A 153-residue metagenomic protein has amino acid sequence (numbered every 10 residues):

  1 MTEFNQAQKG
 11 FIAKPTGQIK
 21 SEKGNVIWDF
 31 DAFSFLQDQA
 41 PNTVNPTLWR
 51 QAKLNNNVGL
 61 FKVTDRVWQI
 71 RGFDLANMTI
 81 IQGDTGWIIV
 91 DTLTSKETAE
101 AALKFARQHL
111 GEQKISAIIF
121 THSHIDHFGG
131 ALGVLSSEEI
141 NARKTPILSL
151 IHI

Functional and structural regions predicted by a protein language model:
M1-A52, N56: N-terminal pre-domain segments of enzymes
T2, T16, T43, T47 (+7 more regions): Residue-identity detector for threonine
E3, D29-D31, D38, D65 (+5 more regions): Acidic-enriched, low-complexity/disordered segments with a strong bias for Aspartate over Glutamate
F4, F11, F30-F35, F61 (+4 more regions): Phenylalanine-focused residue identity feature
K53-Q113: Conserved beta-strand hairpin/beta-sheet module of binuclear metal-dependent hydrolase folds, prominently
T85-G86, E97-I147: Active-site metal-binding motif and surrounding structural segment of the metallo-beta-lactamase
I151-I153: Conserved small/polar residues in nucleotide/adenosyl-binding loops
